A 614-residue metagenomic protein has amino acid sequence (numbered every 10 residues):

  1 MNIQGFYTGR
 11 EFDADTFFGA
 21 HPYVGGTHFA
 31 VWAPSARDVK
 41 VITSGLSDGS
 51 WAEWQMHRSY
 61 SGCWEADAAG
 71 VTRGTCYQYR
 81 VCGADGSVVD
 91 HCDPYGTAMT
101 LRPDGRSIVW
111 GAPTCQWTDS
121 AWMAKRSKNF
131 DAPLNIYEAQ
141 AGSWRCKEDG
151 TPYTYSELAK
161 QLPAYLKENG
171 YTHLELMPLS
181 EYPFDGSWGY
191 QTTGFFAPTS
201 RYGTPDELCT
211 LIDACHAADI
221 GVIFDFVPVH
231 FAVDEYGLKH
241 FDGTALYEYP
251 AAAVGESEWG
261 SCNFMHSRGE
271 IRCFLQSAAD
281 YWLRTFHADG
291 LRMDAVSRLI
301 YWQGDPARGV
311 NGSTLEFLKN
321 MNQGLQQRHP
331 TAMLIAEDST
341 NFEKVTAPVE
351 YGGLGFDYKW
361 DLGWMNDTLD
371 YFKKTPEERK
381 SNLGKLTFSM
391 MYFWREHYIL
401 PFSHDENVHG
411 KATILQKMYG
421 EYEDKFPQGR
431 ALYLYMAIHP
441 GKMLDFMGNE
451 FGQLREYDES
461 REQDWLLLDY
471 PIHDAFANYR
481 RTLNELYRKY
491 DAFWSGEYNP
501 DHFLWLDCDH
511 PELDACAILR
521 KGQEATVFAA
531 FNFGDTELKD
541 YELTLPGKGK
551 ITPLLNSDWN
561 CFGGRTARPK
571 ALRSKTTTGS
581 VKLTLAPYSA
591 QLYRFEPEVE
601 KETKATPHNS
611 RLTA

Functional and structural regions predicted by a protein language model:
M1-H28, D48-W51, R58-E138, S143-G150 (+2 more regions): The feature marks proteins involved in alpha-glucan
V31, Y79, A139, L176 (+11 more regions): Conserved, mostly hydrophobic/aromatic
W32-D38, P546-G549: Short proline/glycine-enriched turn/loop motifs at strand-loop junctions of beta-rich domains
V39-V41, Y77: Short beta-strand elements bearing conserved aromatic residues within extracellular beta-rich modules
R73-T75, R568-K604, A614: C-terminal beta-strand-rich structural cap/linker in extracellular carbohydrate-active enzymes
M99-T100, A121-L134, Q140-V310: Substrate-binding/active-site clefts of carbohydrate-active enzymes
P103, H287-D289, G304-E462, R488 (+5 more regions): Conserved alpha/beta catalytic core and glycan-binding cleft of carbohydrate-active enzymes
I472-F493: Catalytic cores of secreted or luminal carbohydrate-active enzymes
